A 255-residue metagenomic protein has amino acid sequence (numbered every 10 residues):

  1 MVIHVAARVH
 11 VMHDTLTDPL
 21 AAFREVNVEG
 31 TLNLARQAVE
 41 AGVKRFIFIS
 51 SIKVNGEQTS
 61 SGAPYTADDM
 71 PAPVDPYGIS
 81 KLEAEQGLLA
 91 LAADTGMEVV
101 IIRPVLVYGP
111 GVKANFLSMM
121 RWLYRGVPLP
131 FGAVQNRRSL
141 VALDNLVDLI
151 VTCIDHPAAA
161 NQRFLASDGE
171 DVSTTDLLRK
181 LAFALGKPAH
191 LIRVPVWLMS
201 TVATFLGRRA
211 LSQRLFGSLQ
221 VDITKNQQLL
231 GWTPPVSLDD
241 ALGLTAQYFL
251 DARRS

Functional and structural regions predicted by a protein language model:
M1-E29, N33, Q37-E40, E57: NAD(P)H-binding glycine-rich loop region in Rossmannoid oxidoreductase-like domains and their noncatalytic homologs
L32-P76: Conserved Rossmann-fold NAD(P)-dependent oxidoreductase catalytic core, especially the SDR/UDP-sugar
A72-V100: Active-site Tyr-X1-5-Lys
D75, M97-S118: Flexible, glycine-rich beta-alpha linker
G109, F131-R137, F164-D171, A182-G186 (+1 more regions): Glycine-rich Rossmann NAD(P)(H)-binding loop
V112-S118, G132-I154, N161-Q162, G243: Substrate-positioning beta->alpha
L143, D176, V202-P234, L244: Conserved C-terminal active-site "lid" loop/helix of NAD(P)H-dependent oxidoreductases that clamps the redox cofactor
T152-L211, D239, G243-A246, R253-R254: Mid/C-terminal beta-alpha module of Rossmann-like enzyme folds, strongest in SDR-family dehydrogenases/epimerases
